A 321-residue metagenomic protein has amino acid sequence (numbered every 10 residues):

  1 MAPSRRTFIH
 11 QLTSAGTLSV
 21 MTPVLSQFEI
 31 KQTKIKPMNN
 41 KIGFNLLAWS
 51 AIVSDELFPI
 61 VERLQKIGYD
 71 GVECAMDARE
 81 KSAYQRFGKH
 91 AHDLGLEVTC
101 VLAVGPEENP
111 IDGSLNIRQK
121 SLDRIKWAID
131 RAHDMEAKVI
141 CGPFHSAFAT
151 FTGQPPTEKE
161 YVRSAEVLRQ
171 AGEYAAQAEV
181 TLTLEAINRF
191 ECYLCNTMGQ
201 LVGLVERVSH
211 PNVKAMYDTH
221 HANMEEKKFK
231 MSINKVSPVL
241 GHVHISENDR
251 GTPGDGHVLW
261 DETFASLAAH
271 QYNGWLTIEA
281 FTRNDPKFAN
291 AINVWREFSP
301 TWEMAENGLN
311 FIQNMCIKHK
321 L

Functional and structural regions predicted by a protein language model:
A2-G43, S50, D55-Q65, K138 (+2 more regions): Histidine-acidic metal/acid-base catalytic patches
L12-T22, K34, N116-K214, S299-E303 (+1 more regions): Active-site acidic/histidine proton-transfer and metal-coordination neighborhood in alpha/beta enzyme cores
A48-S50, M76-A78, V104-P106, S146-F148 (+4 more regions): Active-site-proximal loop/turn and secondary-structure-junction residues that shape catalytic pockets, frequently
I67, L94, A178, H270: Conserved dinucleotide-binding and phosphotransfer motif residues
D70, C74-R169, N273, T277-K287 (+1 more regions): Structural motif corresponding to the early beta-alpha repeats
E73, E185, E191, E226 (+1 more regions): Acidic-residue sensor for enzyme active/binding pockets
R86-L94, Q170-A175, S232, E262-S266: Catalytic-core regions built around general acid/base machinery
